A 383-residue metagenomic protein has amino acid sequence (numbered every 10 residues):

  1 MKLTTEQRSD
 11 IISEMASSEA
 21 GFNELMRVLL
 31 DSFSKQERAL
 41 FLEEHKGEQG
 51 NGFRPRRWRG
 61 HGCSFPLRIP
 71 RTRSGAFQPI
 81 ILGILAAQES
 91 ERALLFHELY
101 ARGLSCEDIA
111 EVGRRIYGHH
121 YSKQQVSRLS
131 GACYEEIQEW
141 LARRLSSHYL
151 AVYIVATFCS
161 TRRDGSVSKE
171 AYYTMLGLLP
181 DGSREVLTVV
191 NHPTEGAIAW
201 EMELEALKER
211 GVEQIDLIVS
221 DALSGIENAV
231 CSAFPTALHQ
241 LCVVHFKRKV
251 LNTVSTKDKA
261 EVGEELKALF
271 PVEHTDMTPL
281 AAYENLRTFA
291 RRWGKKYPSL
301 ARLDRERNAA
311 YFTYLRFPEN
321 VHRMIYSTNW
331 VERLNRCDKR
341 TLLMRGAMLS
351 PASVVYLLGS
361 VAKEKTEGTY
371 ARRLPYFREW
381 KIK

Functional and structural regions predicted by a protein language model:
M1-G83, S160: Short, conserved DNA-binding cores of transcription-related domains
M1-L3, Q7, A268-K383: Acidic/histidine-rich catalytic cores and adjacent linkers of DNA breakage/strand-transfer/modification proteins
F53, P66-R73, I80-A86, H119 (+6 more regions): RNase H-like nuclease fold core
S90-G103: Short, amphipathic alpha-helical "recognition" segments used to contact nucleic acids or chromatin
E107-G118, S360: DNA-recognition alpha helix
R114-Q125, K296: Short, basic interhelical loop/turn and adjoining N-cap of the next helix at nucleic-acid- or acidic-partner-contacting
L217-S224, A229-K267: Conserved beta-strand -> loop -> alpha-helix junction used to position metal-binding or nucleic-acid-contacting
